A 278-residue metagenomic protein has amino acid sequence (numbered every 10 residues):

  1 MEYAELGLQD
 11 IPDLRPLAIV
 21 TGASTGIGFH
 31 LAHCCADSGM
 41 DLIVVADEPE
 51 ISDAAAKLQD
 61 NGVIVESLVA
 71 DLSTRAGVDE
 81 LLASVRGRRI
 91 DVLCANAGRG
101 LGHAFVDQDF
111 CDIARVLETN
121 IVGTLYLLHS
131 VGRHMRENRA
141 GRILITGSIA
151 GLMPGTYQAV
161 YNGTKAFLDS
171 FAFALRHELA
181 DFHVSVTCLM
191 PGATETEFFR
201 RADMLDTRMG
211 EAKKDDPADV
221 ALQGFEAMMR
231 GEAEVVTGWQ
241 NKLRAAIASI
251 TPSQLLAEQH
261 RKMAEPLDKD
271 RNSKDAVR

Functional and structural regions predicted by a protein language model:
S24-T25: Conserved glycine-rich cofactor-binding loop
S38-D53: Conserved glycine-rich Rossmann-like NAD(P)H-binding loop of the short-chain dehydrogenase/reductase
N96-L101: Conserved NAD(P)H cofactor-binding loop of Rossmann-fold oxidoreductase domains
A104-F105, D109-L117: Substrate-binding pocket helix/loop in short-chain dehydrogenase/reductase
L128, T164: Active-site helix of classical SDR
S148: Residue(s) in the substrate-gating loop at a strand-loop-helix junction that position the organic substrate next
C188, R208-A245: C-terminal helical subdomain
